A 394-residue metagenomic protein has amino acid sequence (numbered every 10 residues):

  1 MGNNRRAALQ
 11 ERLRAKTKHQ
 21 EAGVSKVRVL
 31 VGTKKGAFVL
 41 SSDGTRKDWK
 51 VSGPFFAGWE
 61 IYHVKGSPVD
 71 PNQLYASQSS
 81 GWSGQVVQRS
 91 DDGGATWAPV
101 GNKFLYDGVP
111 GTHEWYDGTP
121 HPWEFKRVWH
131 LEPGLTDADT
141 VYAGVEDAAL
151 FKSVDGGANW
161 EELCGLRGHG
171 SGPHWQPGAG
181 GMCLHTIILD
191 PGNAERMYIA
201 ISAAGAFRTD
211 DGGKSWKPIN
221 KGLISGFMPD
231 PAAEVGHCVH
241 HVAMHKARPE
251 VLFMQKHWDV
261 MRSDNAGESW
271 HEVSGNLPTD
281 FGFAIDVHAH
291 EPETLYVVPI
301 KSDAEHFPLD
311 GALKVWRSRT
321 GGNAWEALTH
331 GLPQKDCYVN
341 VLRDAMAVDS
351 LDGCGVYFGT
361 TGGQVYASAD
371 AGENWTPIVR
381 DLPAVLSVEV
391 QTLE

Functional and structural regions predicted by a protein language model:
G2-E394: Extracellular glycan-interacting surfaces
